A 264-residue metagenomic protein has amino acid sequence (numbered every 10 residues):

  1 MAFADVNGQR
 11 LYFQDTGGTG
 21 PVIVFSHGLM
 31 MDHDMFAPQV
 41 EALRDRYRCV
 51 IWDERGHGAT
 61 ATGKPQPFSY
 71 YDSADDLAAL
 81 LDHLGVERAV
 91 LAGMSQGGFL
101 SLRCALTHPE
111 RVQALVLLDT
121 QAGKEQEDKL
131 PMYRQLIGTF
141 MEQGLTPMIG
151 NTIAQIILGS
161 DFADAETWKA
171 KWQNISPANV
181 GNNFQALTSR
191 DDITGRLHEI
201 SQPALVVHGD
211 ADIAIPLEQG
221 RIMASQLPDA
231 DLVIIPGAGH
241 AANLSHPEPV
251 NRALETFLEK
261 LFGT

Functional and structural regions predicted by a protein language model:
M1-I23, R46-Y47, V86-E87, E255-T264: Alpha/beta-hydrolase fold catalytic core
Q9-Q66: Conserved HGGG/HGGXW glycine-rich cap/lid loop of the alpha/beta-hydrolase fold
Y71-A89: Conserved acidic catalytic loop of the alpha/beta-hydrolase fold
G93, G97, S101: Gly/Ala-rich beta-loop-alpha elbow adjacent to hydrolase catalytic centers
L102-T107, V112-E142: Flexible "cap/lid" loop of the alpha/beta hydrolase fold
E125-P131, L145-H198: Conserved alpha/beta-hydrolase catalytic His-Asp/Glu region
I200, V206-H208, D212: Short beta-strand/loop motif that positions the catalytic acidic residue of the alpha/beta-hydrolase fold
A230-T264: Catalytic active-site module of serine/aspartate enzymes centered on a nucleophile-bearing elbow/loop
